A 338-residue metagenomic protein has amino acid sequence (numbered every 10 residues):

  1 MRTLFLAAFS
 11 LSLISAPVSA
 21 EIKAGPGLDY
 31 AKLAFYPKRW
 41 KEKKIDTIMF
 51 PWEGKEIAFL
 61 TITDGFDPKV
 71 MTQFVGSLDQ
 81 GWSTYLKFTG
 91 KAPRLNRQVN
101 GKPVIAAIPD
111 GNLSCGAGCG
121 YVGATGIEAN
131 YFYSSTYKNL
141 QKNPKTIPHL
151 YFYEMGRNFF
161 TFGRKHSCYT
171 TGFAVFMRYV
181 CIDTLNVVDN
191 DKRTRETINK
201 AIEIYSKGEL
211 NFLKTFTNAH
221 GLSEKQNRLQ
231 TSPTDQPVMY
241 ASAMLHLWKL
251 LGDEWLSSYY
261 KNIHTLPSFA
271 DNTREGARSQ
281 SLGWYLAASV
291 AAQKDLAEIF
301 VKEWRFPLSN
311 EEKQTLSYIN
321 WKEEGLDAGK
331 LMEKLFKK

Functional and structural regions predicted by a protein language model:
T3-I14: Sec-dependent N-terminal signal peptides
S15-A20: Boundary at the C-terminal end of the N-terminal hydrophobic targeting segment
E21-T47: Long, contiguous juxta-domain segments that are non-catalytic but functionally important
K23-A24, T273-K338: Beta/coil-rich, acidic/histidine-enriched accessory regions frequently appended to metallopeptidases
D46-N158, F162: Juxtacatalytic substrate-recognition/specificity segment
K87-A107, T161-T170, V188-T194, W255-N262 (+1 more regions): Surface-exposed patches in mature extracellular/periplasmic domains of secreted proteins
S134-S206: Zinc-dependent metallopeptidase catalytic helix centered on the HExxH motif and its immediate flanking segment
V175, Y179-W304: Replace "(M1/M4/M9/M12/WLM)" with "(e.g., M1/M4/M8/M9/M12/M26/WLM)" and add "not limited to" to clarify scope
